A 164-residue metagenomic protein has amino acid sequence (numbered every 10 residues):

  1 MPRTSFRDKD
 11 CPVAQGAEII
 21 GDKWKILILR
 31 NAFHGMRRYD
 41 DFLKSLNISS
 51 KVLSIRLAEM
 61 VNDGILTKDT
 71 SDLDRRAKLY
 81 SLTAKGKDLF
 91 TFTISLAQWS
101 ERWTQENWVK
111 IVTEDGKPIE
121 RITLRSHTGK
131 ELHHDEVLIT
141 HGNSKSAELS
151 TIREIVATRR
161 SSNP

Functional and structural regions predicted by a protein language model:
M1-A17, I155-P164: N-terminal leader segment of winged-helix/HTH proteins
C11-S49: N-terminal helix-turn-helix DNA-binding core of bacterial DNA-binding proteins
G21, D72-T93: Basic, amphipathic "hinge/linker" alpha-helix immediately C-terminal to the N-terminal HTH DNA-binding motif
V52: Residues in the helix-turn-helix
R56: Residues within the DNA-recognition helix of helix-turn-helix
V61-R76: Beta-hairpin "wing" of winged helix-turn-helix
I94, Q98-P164: C-terminal regulatory/oligomerization modules of transcriptional regulators
